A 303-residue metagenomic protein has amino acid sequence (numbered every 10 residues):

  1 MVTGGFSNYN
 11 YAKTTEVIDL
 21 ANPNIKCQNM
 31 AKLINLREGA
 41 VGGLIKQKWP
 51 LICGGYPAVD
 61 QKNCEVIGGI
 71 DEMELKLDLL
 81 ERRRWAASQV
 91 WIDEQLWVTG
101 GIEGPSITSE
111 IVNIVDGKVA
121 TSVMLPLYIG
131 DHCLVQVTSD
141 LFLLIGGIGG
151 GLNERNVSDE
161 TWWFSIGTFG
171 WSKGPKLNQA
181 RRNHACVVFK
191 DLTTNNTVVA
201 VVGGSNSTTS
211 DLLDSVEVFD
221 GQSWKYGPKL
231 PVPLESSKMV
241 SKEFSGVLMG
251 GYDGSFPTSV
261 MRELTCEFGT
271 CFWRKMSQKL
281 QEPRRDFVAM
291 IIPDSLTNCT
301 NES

Functional and structural regions predicted by a protein language model:
M1-S303: Kelch-like beta-propeller repeat domains
